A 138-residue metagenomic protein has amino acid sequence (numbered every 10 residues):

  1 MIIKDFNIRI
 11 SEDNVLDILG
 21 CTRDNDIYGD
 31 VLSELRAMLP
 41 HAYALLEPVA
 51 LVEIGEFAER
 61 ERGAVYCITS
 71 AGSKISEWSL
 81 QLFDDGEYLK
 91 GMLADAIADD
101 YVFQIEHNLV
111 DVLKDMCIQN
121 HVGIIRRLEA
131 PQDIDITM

Functional and structural regions predicted by a protein language model:
M1-K90, A94: Active-site helix-to-loop segments that bind/position phosphate- or nucleotide-bearing substrates and donors across
A58, S79-Q81, I105-E106, L113 (+1 more regions): Generic alpha-helix signal with a bias toward terminal, lower-confidence helices and secondary-structure junctions
A71, N120-M138: Short terminal or interdomain "cap/linker" segment that borders an active site or interface and mediates
D85-I125: Conserved helix-adjacent loop modules within structured domains
